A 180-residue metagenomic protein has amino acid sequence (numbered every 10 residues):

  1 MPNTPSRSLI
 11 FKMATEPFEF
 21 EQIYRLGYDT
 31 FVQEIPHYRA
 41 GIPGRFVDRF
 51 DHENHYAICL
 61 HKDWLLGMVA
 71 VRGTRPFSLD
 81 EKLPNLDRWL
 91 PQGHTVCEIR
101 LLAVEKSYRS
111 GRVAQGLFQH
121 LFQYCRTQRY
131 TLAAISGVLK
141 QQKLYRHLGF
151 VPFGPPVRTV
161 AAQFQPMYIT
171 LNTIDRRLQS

Functional and structural regions predicted by a protein language model:
P2-F46, D51, Y56-L66: Short amphipathic alpha-helix that is part of the acyltransferase structural core
A40-G44, F50-E53, S78-R88, P152: Short acidic (Asp/Glu) patches
L65-R109, R158, A162-F164: Conserved acyl-donor/pantetheine-binding loop and adjacent beta-alpha core of acyl/acetyltransferases and related
R109-Q123: Conserved acetyl-CoA-binding loop-helix of GNAT-fold acetyltransferases
C125-G137: Conserved GNAT acetyl-CoA-binding A-motif
L139-P156: Conserved active-site alpha-helix within GNAT-family acetyltransferase domains
V160-S180: C-terminal "cap" of GNAT-fold acetyltransferases
